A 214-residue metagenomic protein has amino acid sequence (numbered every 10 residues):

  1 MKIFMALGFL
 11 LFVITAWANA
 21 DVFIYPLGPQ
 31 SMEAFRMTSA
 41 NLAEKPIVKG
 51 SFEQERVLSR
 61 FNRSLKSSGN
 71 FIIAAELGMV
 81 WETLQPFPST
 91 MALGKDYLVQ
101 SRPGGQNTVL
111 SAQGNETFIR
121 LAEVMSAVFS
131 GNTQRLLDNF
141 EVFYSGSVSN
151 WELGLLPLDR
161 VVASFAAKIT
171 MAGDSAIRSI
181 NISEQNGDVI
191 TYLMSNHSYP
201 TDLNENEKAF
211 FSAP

Functional and structural regions predicted by a protein language model:
M1-F4: Positively charged n-region of N-terminal signal peptides that target proteins for export
A6-T15: Bacterial N-terminal signal peptides
A18-S51, V57-N62, A209-P214: N-terminal leader/targeting segments and the immediate start of mature chains
F52, M79-T83, L98-S101, L153-L155 (+1 more regions): Short hydrophobic/aromatic-rich beta-strand segments that constitute the beta-sheet cores of beta-sandwich/beta-barrel
R63-N70, N186: Amphipathic hydrophobic-ligand
N70-I119, I190: An acidic-aromatic
T108-G146: Surface-exposed, charged, gly/pro-rich loop-and-adjacent secondary-structure segments at domain edges
T133-P214: Gly/Pro-enriched, hydrophobic low-complexity segments that function as extracytoplasmic propeptides/linkers
